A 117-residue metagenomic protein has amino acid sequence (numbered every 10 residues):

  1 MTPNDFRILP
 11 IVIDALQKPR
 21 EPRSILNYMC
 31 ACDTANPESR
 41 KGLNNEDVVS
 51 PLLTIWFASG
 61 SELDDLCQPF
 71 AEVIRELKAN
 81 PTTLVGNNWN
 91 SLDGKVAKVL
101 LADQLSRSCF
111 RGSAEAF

Functional and structural regions predicted by a protein language model:
M1-F117: Intrinsically disordered, low-complexity activation-like regions
